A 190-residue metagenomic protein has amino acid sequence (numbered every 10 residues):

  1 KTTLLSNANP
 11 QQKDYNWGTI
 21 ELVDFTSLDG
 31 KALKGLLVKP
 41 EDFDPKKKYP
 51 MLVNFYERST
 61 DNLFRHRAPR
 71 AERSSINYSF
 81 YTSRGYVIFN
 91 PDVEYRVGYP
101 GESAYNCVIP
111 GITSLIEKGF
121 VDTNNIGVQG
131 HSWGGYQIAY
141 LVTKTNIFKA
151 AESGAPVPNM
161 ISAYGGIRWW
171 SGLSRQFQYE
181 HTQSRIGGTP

Functional and structural regions predicted by a protein language model:
K1-K47, A71, I76: Non-catalytic accessory segments flanking enzyme active sites
T2, Q11, D44, D61 (+3 more regions): Flexible, glycine-rich phosphate/dinucleotide-binding loops and adjacent beta-alpha linkers at cofactor/substrate
T3, Y49-M51, N124: Extracytoplasmic/periplasmic beta-strand context in beta-sandwich domains, especially the cupredoxin/COX2 CuA-binding
N7, S27, E57, V93 (+1 more regions): Active-site donor-binding loop signature of nucleotide-sugar glycosyltransferases
K31, Y49-M51, V87: Hydrophobic core residues within well-ordered beta-strands of beta-rich domains
F43-K48, L52-E72: Short, surface-exposed "cap/lid" segments of acyl-processing enzymes
N54, R67-P190: Active-site-proximal cap/loop segments of hydrolase catalytic domains
